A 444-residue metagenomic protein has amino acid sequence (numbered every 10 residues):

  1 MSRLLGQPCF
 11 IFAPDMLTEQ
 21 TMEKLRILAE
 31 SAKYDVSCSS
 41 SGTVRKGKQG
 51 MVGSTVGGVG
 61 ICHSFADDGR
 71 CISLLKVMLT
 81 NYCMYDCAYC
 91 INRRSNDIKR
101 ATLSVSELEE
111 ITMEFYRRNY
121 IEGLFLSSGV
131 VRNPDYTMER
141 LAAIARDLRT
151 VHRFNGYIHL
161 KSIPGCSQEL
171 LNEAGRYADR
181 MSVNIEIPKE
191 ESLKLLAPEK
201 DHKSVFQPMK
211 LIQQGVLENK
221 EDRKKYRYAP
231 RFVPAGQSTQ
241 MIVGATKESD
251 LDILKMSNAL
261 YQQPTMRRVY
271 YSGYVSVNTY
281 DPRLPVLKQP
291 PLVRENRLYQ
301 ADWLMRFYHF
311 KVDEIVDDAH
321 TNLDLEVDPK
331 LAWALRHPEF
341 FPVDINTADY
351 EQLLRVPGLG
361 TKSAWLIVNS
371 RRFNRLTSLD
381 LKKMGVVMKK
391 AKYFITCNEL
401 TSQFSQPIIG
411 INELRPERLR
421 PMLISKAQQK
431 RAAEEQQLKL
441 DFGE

Functional and structural regions predicted by a protein language model:
M1-Y82, V387, I395-T396, Q403-Q436 (+1 more regions): Flexible, acidic/Gly-rich N-terminal and inter-domain linker regions that tether and position cofactor-handling modules
L74, C87, L126, V183 (+2 more regions): Conserved, mostly hydrophobic/aromatic
V77-S106: Canonical Radical SAM [4Fe-4S] cluster-binding loop centered on the CxxxCxxC motif and its immediate flanking residues
M84-D86, T102, F115-F125: Short, flexible active-site-proximal loops enriched in glycine and acidic residues
E109, M113, R132-I315: Conserved AdoMet/S-adenosylmethionine-binding subsite of the radical SAM
L284-L354, K390-M422, E435, K439-G443: Long, highly charged, low-complexity intrinsically disordered interaction regions that mediate electrostatic DNA/RNA
S370-R371: Residue-level signature of tetratricopeptide-repeat
